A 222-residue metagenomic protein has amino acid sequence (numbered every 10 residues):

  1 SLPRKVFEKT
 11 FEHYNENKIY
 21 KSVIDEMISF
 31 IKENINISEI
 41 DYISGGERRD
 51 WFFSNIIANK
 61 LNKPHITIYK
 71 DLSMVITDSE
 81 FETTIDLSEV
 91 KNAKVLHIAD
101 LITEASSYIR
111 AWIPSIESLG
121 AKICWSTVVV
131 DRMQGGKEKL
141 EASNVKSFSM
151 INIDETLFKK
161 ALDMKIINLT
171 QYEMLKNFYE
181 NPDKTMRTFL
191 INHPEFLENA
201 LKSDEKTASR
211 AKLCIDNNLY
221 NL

Functional and structural regions predicted by a protein language model:
S1-A99, T103-L222: PRPP-associated nucleotide enzymes
